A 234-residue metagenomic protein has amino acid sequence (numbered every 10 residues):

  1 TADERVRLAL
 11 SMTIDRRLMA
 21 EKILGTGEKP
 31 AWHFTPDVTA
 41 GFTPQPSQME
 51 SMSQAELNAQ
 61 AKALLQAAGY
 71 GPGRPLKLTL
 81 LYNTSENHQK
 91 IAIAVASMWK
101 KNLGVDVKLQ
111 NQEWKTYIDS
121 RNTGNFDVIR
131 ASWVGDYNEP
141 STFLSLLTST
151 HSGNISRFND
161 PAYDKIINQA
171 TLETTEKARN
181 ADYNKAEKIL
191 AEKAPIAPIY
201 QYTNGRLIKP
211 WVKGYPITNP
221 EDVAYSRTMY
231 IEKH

Functional and structural regions predicted by a protein language model:
T1-W32, E56, K62-L64, L76-E86 (+1 more regions): Alpha-helical secondary-structure segments
E4-L8, A20-E21, Q54-A55, V105-Y117 (+3 more regions): Extracytoplasmic/peripheral linker and loop segments enriched in polar/acidic and small residues with frequent Thr/Pro
R16-M19, E28-P30, T39-G41, T84-H88 (+4 more regions): Solvent-exposed loop/turn segments at secondary-structure junctions within structured extracellular/periplasmic domains
E21-G25, H33-F34, I91-I93, P140-F143 (+1 more regions): Short, solvent-exposed loop/turn and secondary-structure capping segments
P30-A67, S85-K90: Structural transition elements
N58, K62-G135, E176, N204: Ligand/substrate-recognition segments at binding pockets and active sites
R206-H234: Long beta-strand-rich cores associated with HINT superfamily self-processing modules
